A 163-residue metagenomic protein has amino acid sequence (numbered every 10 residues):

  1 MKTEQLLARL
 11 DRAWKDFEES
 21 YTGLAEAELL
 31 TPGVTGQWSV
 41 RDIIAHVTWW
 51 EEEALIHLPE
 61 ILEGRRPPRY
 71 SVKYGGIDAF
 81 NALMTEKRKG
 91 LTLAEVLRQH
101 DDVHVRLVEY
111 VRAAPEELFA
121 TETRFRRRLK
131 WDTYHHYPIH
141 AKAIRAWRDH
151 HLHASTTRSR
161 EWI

Functional and structural regions predicted by a protein language model:
M1-E26, W49, E53-E60: Alpha-helical bundle segments that constitute or directly flank the non-heme di-iron/ferroxidase center
M1-R9, E63-R69, L91, E95-R98 (+1 more regions): Solvent-exposed interaction patches of small proteins and small membrane subunits
K2, T35, T85-T92, T121 (+1 more regions): Short amphipathic alpha-helical segments at helix-loop
L6-A13, V47, V96-V103, T133-H136: Amphipathic alpha-helix face/heptad-repeat signature
R9, G76-L118: Acidic/histidine-rich alpha-helical segments that form the ligand environment of transition-metal centers
D11, L30-A79, A113-I163: Short, contiguous alpha-helical
A13-G23, D102-R106, Y110, I139 (+1 more regions): Solvent-exposed, charged/polar functional surfaces in cytosolic regulatory/catalytic domains
